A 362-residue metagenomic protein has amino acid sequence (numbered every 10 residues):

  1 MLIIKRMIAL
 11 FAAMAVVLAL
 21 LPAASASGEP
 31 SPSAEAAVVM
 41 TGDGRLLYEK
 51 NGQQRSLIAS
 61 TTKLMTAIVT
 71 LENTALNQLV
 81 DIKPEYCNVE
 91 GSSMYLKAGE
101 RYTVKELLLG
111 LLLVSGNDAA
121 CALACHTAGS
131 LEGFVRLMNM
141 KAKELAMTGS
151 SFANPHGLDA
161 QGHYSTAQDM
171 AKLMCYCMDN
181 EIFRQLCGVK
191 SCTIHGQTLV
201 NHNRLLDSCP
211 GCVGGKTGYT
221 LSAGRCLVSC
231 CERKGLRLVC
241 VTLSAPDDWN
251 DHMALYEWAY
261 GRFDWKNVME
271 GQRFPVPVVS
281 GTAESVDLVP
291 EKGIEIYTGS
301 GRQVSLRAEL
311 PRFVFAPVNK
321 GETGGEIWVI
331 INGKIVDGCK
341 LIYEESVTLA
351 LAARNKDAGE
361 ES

Functional and structural regions predicted by a protein language model:
M1-F11: Bacterial N-terminal signal peptides that target proteins for export
L2, N139-A142, C339: Periplasmic/cell-envelope proteins involved in peptidoglycan metabolism and beta-lactam response
F11-A19: Bacterial N-terminal signal peptides
P22-Q168, K172-E181: Active-site-adjacent loops and short helices of periplasmic peptidoglycan-processing enzymes
T148-S151, D159-S362: Domain-terminus/edge residues, biased toward the C-terminal soluble/receptor-binding domains of extracytoplasmic
